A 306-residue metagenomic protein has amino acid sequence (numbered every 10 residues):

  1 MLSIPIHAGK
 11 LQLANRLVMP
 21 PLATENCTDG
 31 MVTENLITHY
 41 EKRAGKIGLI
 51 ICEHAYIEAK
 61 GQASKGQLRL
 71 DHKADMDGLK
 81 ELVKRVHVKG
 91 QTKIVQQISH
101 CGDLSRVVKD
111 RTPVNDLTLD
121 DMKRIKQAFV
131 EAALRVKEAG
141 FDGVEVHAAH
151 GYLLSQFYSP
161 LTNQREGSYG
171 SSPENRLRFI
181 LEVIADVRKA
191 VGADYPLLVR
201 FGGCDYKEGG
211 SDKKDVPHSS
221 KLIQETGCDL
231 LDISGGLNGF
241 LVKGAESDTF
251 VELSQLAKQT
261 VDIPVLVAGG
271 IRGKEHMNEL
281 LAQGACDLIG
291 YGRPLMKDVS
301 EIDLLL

Functional and structural regions predicted by a protein language model:
M1-L306: Flavin-dependent oxidoreductase catalytic cores
